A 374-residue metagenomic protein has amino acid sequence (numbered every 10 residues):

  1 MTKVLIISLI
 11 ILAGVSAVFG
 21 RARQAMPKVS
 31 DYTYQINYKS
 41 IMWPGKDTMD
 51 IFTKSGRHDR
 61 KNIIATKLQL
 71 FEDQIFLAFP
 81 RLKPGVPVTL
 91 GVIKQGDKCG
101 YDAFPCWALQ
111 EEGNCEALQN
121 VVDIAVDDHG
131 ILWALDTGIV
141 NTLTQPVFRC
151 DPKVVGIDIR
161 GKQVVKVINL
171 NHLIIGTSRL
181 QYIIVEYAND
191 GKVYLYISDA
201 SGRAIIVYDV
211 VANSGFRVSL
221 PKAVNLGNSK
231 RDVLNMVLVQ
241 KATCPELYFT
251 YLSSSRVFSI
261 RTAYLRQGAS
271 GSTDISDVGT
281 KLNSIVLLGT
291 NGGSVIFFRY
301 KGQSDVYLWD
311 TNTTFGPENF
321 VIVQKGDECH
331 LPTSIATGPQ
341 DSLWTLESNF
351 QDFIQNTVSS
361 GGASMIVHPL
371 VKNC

Functional and structural regions predicted by a protein language model:
V29-V88: Beta-strand-rich domains and repeat architectures in extracellular enzymes and scaffolds, especially beta-propellers
Y34-R57, C99-E116, V165-G176, G215-S229 (+3 more regions): Surface-exposed loop and turn segments in beta-propeller and other repeat-based domains that flank or scaffold
H58-E72, G113-L132, L173-Y194, V224-L247 (+3 more regions): Beta-rich, blade/repeat-based domains predominating in secreted/periplasmic proteins but also intracellular
I64, K94-W133, T137-N141, V147 (+1 more regions): Blade-loop segments of beta-propeller domains
L77-K83, A134-G138, L195-S201, V239-K241 (+3 more regions): Conserved beta-strand positions in repeat-built beta-propeller and related beta-rich domains
K94-D97, V210-G215, I260-A269, W309-F315 (+1 more regions): Short loop/turn segments immediately following beta-strands, especially the blade-tip and inter-blade linker loops
E111-E112, L118, G138-K192: Asp-box/WD-like beta-propeller blade repeats and closely related beta-sheet repeat scaffolds
S334-C374: Blade-level signature of beta-propeller repeat domains, shared across WD40, Kelch, NHL, RCC1 and BNR/Asp-box propellers
